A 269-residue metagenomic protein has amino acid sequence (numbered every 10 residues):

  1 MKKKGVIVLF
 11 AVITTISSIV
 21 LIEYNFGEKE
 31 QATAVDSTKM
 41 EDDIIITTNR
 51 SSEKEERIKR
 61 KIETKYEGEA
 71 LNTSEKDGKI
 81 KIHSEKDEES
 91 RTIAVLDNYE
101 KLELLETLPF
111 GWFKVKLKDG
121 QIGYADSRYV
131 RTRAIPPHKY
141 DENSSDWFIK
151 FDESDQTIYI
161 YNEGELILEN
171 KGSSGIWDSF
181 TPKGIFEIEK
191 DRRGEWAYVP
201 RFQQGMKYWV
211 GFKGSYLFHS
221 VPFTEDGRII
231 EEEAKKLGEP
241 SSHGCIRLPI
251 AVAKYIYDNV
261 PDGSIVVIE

Functional and structural regions predicted by a protein language model:
M1-G5: Positively charged n-region of N-terminal signal peptides that target proteins for export
V6-A11, I22-I44, F180, E195-E269: Exported/periplasmic cell-wall-interacting domains
A32-R57, V95-R128: SH3/SH3-like beta-barrel superfamily modules
K59-T73, E85, R128-D146: Intrinsically disordered, low-complexity Ser/Thr-rich linker and spacer segments in cell-wall-related proteins
G78-D87, H243-I250: Short, structured beta-strand/loop micro-motifs enriched in basic residues and often containing a Trp
S84-N98: SH3/SH3-like (including bacterial SH3b) beta-barrel domains that bind proline-rich motifs or cell-wall ligands
Y129-I229: Gly/Pro-biased beta-strand-loop elements
